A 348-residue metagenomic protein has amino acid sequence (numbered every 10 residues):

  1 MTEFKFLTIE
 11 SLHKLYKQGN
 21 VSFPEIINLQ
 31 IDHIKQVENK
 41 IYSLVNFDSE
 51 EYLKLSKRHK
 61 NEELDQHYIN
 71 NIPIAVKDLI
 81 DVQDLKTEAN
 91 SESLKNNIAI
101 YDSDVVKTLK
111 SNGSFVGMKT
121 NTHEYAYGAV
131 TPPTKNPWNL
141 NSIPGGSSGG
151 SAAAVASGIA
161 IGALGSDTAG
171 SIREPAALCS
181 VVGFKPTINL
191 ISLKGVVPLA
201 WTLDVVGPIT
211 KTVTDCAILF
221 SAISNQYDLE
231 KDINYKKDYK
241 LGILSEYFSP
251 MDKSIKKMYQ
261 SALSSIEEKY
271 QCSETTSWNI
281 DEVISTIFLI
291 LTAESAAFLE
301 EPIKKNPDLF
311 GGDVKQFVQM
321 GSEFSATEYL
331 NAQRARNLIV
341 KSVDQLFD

Functional and structural regions predicted by a protein language model:
M1-E51, K57, E268-K269: An N-terminal boundary/leader segment
K5, Q83, L203-V205, A222-I287 (+1 more regions): Gly/Ser-rich, acidic/histidine-flanked active-site/gating loops
L12-Q18, A75, S93-N97, D204-K211 (+1 more regions): Short, well-ordered beta-strand elements within core beta-sheets of diverse protein domains
G19, Q30, N71, K77 (+6 more regions): Glycine-rich, small-residue loops and helix-cap segments that act as flexible hinges at active-site edges
N20-N28, K253-T276, L299-P307, Y329 (+1 more regions): Acyltransferase
Y52-L53, N61-T131: Acidic/His- and Gly-rich active-site-bordering loop/insert found across diverse amide/peptide-bond hydrolases
Y68-A89, D238-K240, I290-V340: Short helix-loop capping/hinge segments that flank enzyme active sites or metal/cofactor-binding pockets
Y101-F220: Short glycine/serine-rich loop segments
